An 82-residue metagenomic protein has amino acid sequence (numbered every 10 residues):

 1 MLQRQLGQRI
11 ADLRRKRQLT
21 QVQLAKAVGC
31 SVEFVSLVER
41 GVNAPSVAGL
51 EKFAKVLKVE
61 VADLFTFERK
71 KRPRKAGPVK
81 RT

Functional and structural regions predicted by a protein language model:
M1-Q5, R72-K75: A detector for short, charged/polar N-terminal pre-domain segments
Q8-Q23, A27, K52, G77-K80: Short basic helix-loop element that most often maps to the first helix and adjoining turn of HTH DNA-binding modules
I10, L24-A25, V35-V38, L64: Conserved hydrophobic/aromatic packing and binding residues within compact polymer-binding modules
G29, A48-D63: DNA major-groove recognition helix of helix-turn-helix/homeodomain DNA-binding modules
G29-P45: Recognition helix of helix-turn-helix/homeodomain-like DNA-binding domains that insert into the DNA major groove
R40, V59, R69: Short, conserved catalytic or interaction motifs in soluble domains
K55, D63-T82: Short, charged recognition helix plus adjacent turn of helix-turn-helix-like nucleic-acid-binding domains
